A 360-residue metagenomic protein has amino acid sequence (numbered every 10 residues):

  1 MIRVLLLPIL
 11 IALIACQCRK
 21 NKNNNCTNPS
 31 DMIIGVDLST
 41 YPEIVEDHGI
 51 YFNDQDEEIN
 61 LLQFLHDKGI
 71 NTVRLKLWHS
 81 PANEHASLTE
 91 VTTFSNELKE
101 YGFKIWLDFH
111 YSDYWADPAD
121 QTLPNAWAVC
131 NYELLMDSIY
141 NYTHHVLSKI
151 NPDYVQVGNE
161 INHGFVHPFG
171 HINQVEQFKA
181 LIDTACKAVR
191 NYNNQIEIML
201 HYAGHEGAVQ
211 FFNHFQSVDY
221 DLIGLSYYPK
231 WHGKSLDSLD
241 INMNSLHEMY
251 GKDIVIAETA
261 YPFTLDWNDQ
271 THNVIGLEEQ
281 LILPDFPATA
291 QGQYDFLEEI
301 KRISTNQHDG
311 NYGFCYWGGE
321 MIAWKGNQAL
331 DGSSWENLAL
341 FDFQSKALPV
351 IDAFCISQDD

Functional and structural regions predicted by a protein language model:
V4-L13: Sec-dependent N-terminal signal peptides
A15-S30: Bacterial Sec-dependent N-terminal signal peptides
C26-T93, E97-K99, W115-S138, G224 (+2 more regions): N-terminal substrate-binding region of glycoside hydrolase catalytic domains
I34-L38, V73-L75, I105-F109, D153-V157 (+4 more regions): Hydrophobic faces of well-ordered beta-strands that scaffold small-molecule active sites in alpha/beta enzyme cores
D47-G49, D266-F296, I303, Q307-G310 (+1 more regions): Aromatic-rich peripheral "rim/lid" segments of glycoside hydrolase catalytic domains that contact and position glycan
H48-H66, M136-V146, E206-Q216, F296-I300: Short, acidic/polar
I59-L62, H66, N191-E197, F212-I282 (+3 more regions): Glycoside hydrolase catalytic-domain groove-lining segments
S87-T92, N96, D117-Y220, H232-I241 (+3 more regions): Active-site cleft segment of glycoside hydrolase catalytic domains centered on the general acid/base Glu
